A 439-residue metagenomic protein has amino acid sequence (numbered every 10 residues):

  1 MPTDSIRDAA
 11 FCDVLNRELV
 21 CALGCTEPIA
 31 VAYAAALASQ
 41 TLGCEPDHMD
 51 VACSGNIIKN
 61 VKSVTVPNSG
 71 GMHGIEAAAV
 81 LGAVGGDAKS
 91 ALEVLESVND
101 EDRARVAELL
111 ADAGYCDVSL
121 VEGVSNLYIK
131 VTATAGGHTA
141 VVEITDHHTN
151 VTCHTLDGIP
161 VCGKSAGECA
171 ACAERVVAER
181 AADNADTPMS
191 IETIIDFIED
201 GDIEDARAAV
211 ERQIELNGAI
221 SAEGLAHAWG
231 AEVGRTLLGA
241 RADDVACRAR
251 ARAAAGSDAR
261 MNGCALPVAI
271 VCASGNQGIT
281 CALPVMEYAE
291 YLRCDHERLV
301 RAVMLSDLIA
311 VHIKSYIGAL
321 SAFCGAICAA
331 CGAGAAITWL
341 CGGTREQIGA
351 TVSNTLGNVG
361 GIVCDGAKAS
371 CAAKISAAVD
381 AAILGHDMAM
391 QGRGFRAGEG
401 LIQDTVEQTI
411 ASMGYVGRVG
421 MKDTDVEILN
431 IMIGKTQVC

Functional and structural regions predicted by a protein language model:
P2-D13, E45-I57, D244-G263, D295-I313 (+1 more regions): Acidic-glycine-rich active-site phosphate/pyrophosphate-binding loop
T3, E45-M49, S90-L95, D117-S119 (+8 more regions): Flexible, glycine/charged-enriched surface loops at secondary-structure junctions
F11-V20, I57-V66, A259-I270, A310-L320 (+1 more regions): Glycine/charged-rich beta-loop-alpha catalytic/anionic-binding loops adjacent to active sites
C21-L37, C264-L283, C324-C328: Conserved phosphate/anionic-ligand binding catalytic regions in large, soluble enzymes, centered on
A32-I129, A133: Early transmembrane hairpin of solute transport permeases
S39, P67, Y288-D295, L299-R301 (+2 more regions): Hydrophobic alpha-helical bundle architecture
A111-G263, L429-C439: Signature of multi-pass transmembrane helix bundles
T351-C439: Internal helix-turn-beta structural module
